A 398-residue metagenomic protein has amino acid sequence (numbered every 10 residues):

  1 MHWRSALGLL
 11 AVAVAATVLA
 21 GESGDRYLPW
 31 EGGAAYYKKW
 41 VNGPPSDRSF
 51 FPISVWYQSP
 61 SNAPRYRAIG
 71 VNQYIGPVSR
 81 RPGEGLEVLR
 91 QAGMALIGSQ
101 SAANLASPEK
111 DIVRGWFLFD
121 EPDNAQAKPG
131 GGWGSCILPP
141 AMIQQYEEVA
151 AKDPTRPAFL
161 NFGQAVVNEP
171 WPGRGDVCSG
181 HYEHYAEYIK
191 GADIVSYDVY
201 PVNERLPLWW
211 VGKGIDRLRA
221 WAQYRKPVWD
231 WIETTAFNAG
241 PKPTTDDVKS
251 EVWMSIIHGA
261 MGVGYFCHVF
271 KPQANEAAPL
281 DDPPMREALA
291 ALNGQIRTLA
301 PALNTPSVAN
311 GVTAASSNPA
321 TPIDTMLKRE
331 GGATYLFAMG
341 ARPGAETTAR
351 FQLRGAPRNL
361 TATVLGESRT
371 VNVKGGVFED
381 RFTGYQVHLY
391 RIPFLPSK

Functional and structural regions predicted by a protein language model:
M1-W3: N-terminal secretory signal peptides that target proteins for export/translocation
A6-T17: Bacterial N-terminal signal peptides
A20-L360, G366-P396: Glycan-processing catalytic domains of CAZymes
